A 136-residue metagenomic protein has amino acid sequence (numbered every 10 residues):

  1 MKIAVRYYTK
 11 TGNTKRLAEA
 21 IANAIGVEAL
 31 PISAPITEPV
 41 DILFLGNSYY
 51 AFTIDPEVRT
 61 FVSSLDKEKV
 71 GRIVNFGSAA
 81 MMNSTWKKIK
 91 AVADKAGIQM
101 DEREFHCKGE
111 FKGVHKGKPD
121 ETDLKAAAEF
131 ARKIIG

Functional and structural regions predicted by a protein language model:
I3, T9, N13-E28, P39-G136: FMN-binding flavodoxin-like domain, especially the glycine-rich phosphate-binding loop
I32-P35: Short, polar loop motifs at secondary-structure junctions
